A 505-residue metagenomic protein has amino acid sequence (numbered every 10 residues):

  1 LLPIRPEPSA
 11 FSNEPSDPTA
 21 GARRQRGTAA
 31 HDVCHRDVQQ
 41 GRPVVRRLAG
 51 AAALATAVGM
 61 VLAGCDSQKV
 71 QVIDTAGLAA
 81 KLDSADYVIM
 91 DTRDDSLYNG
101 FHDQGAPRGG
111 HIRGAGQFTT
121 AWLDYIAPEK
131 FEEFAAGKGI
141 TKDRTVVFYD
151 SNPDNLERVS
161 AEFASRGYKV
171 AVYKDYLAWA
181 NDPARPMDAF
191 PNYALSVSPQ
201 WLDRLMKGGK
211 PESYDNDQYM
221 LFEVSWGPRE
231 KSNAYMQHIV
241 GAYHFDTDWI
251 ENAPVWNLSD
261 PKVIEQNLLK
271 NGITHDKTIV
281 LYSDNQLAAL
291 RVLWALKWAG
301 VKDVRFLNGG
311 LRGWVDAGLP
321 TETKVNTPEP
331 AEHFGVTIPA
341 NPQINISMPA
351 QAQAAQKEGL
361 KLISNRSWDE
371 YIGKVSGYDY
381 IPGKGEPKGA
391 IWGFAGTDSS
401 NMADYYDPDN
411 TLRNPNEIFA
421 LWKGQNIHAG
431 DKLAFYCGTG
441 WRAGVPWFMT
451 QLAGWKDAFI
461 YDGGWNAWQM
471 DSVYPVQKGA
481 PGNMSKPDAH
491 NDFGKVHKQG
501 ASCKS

Functional and structural regions predicted by a protein language model:
L1-L2, L48: Leucine-biased recognition of intrinsically disordered, low-complexity hydrophobic segments
P3-F11: Short, basic, low-complexity termini and linkers enriched in Ser/Thr/Gly/Pro that act as targeting/leader peptides
P8, R26, Q40: Cationic, low-complexity basic patches in intrinsically disordered or flexible, solvent-exposed regions
A10, T19-A22, T28-A30: Ala/Thr-enriched low-complexity intrinsically disordered regions
N13, D17, D32-D37: Intrinsic-disorder-associated, low-complexity terminal segments enriched in Asp/Asn/His/Tyr and depleted of Lys/Arg
G21-A22, C34-A52: Bacterial N-terminal signal peptides that target proteins for export
A51-M60: Bacterial N-terminal signal peptides
C65-S505: Cytosolic catalytic domains that perform sulfur/thiol-centered chemistry
